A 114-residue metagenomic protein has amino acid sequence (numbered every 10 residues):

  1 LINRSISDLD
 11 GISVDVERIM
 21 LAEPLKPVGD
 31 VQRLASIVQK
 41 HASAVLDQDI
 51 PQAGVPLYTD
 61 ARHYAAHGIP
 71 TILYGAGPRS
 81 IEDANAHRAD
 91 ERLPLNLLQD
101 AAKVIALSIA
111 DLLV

Functional and structural regions predicted by a protein language model:
L1-V114: Metal-dependent amide/peptide-bond hydrolase catalytic core, centered on the "pita-bread" metallohydrolase fold
